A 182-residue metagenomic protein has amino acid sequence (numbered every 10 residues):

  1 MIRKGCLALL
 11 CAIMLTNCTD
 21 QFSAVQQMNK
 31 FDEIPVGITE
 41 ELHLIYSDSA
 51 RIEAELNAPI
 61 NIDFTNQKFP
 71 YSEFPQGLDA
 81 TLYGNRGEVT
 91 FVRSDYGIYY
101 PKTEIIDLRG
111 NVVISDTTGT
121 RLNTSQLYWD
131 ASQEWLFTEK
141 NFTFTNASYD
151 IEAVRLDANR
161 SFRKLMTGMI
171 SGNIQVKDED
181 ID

Functional and structural regions predicted by a protein language model:
M1-D182: Mature-chain termini and adjacent capping regions
